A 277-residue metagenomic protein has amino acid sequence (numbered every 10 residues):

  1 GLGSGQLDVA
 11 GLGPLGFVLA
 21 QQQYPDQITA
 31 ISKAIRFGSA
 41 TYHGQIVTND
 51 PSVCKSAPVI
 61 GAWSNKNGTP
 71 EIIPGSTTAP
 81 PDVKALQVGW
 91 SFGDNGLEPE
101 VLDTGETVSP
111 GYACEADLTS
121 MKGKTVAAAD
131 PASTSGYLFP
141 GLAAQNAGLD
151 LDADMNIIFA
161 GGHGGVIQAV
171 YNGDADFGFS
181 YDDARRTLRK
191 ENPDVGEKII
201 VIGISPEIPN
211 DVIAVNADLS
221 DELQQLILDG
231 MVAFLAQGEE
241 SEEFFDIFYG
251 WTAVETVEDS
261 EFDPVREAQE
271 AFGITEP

Functional and structural regions predicted by a protein language model:
G1-G3, L15, C114, D150-Q168 (+1 more regions): Short helix-initiation/N-cap motifs at beta->coil->alpha
G1-V47: N-terminal segment of the mature folded domain
L2-G3, M121, V170-Y171, I227: Hydrophobic residues within well-ordered alpha-helices
G11-P25, P140-N146, Y171-N172, D176-E197: A ligand-binding cleft/hinge motif common to bilobed small-molecule-binding domains
L12-F17, P25-D26, R36, N49-V53 (+4 more regions): Solvent-exposed coil/turn segments that connect beta secondary-structure elements in extracytoplasmic/periplasmic
I28-G38, D154-N156, R189-E207: Short beta-strand->loop
K33-G136, G141-A147: A conserved helix-loop-strand patch within extracytoplasmic ligand-binding domains of the periplasmic binding
V215, L219-P277: An extracytoplasmic/periplasmic, membrane-proximal ligand-sensing/linker region
